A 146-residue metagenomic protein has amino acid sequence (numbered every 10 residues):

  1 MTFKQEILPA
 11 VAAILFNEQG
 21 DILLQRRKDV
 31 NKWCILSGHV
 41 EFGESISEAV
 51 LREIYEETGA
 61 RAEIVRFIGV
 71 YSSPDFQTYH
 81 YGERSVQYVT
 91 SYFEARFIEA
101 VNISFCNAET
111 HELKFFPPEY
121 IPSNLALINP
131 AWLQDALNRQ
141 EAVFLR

Functional and structural regions predicted by a protein language model:
M1-E18, R84: Acidic, metal-coordinating catalytic segment for phosphate/diphosphate chemistry, firing primarily on the Nudix
Q5, K32-W33, Y71-Q77: Short, solvent-exposed loop/turn segments at secondary-structure junctions
L8, V30, I35, A62 (+2 more regions): Short connector loops at helix/strand junctions that flank enzyme active sites, especially segments positioning acidic
L15, Y92-R96, K114-F115: Short, well-ordered beta-strand micro-motif
N17, D21-A60: Conserved Nudix-box catalytic region and its N-terminal flanking loop in Nudix hydrolases and closely related
N31-W33, I103-R146: Nudix hydrolase/Nudix homology domain
R61-Y71: A short coil-to-beta-strand element that immediately follows conserved catalytic motifs
S73-N102, A136: Active-site-adjacent beta-strand/loop module that shapes the phosphate/pyrophosphate-binding cleft
